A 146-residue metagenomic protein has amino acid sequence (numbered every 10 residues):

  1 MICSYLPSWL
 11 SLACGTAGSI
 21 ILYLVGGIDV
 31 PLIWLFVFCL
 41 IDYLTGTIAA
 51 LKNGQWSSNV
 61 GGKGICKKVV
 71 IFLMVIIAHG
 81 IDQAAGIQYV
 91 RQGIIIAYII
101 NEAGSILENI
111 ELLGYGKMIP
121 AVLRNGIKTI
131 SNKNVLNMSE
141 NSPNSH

Functional and structural regions predicted by a protein language model:
M1-W9, I100-H146: Membrane-proximal cytosolic segments adjacent to transmembrane helices
L6-G15, C66-L73: Short hydrophobic alpha-helical membrane-embedded segments
S11-L32: Membrane-helix boundary elements
D29-F36, V69-V70, Q88-Y98, E108: Alpha-helical transmembrane segments of integral membrane proteins, emphasizing hydrophobic/aromatic residues
V30-L44, V60-I65: Loop-to-helix transition at the N-terminal end of transmembrane alpha-helices
L35-G46, I71, V75-H79, A97-S105: Alpha-helical transmembrane segments of multi-pass membrane proteins
N53-M74: Juxtamembrane helix-capping/reentrant segments at transmembrane boundaries
M74-Q83, N134-M138: Hydrophobic alpha-helical transmembrane segments in multi-pass integral membrane proteins
